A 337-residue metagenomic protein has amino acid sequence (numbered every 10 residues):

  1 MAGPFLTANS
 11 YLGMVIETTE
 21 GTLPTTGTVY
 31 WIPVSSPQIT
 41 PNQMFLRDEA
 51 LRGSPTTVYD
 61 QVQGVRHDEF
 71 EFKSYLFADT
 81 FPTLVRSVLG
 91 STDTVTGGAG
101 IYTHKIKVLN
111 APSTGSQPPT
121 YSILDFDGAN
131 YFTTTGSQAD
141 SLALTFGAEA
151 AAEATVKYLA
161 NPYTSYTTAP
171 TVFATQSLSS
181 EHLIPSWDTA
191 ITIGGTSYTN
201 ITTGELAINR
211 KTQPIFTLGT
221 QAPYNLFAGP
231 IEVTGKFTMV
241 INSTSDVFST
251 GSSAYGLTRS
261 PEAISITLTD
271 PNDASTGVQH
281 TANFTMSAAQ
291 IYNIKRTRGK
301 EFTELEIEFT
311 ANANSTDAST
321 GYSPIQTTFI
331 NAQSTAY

Functional and structural regions predicted by a protein language model:
M1-Y337: Signature of extracytoplasmic/envelope-associated structural regions
